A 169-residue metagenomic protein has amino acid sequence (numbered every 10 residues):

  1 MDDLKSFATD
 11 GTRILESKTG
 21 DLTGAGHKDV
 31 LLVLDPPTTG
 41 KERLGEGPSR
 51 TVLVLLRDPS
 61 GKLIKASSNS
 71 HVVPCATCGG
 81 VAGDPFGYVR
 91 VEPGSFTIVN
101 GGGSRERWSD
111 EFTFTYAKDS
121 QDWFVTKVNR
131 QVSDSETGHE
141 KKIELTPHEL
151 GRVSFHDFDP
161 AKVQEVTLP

Functional and structural regions predicted by a protein language model:
M1-D10, S60-G83, E149: Blade-edge motifs of beta-propeller repeat domains
D2-K28: N-terminal targeting signals for Sec/Tat export/insertion, comprising classic cleavable signal peptides
F7-A8, G40-P48, G102-R105: Short consensus segments that form the blades of beta-propeller domains, in both extracellular/periplasmic
R13-L22, A82-P93: Beta-propeller blade termini
L15, R50-V52, S109, W123: Repetitive beta-architecture junctions, highlighting loop-to-beta-strand starts across blade-like repeats
L22-D35, R90-N100: Acidic/hydrophobic-patterned starts of short beta strands in beta-sheet-rich repeat architectures
T39-N69, F114-T115: Beta-propeller blade repeat segments, especially FG-GAP/WD-type strand-to-loop junctions in 6- to 7-bladed propeller
P85-P169: Acidic, small-residue rich beta-repeat scaffolds with periodic aromatic anchors
